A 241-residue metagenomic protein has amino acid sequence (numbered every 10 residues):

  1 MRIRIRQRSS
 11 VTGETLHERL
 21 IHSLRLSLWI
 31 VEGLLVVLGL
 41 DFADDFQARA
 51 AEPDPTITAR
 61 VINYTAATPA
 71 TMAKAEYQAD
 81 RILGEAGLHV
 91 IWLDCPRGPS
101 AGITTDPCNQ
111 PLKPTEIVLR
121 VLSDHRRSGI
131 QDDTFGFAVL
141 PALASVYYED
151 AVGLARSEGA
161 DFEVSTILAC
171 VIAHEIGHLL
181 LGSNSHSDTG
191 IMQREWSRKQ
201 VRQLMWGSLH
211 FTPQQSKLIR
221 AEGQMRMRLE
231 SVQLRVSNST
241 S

Functional and structural regions predicted by a protein language model:
M1-L24: N-terminal secretory signal peptides that target proteins for export/translocation
R25-D41: Bacterial N-terminal signal peptides
A48-A50: Boundary at the C-terminal end of the N-terminal hydrophobic targeting segment
E52-M72: Fold-level signature of zinc-dependent metallopeptidase catalytic domains
P53, I57, V90-D94, G102 (+1 more regions): Hydrophobic alpha-helical segments, chiefly the membrane-spanning helices and signal/signal-anchor peptides
T65-T68, M72-Y77, L140-F162, T166-I167 (+1 more regions): Metalloprotease/metallohydrolase-associated module, dominated by Zn2+-dependent proteases
P69-L179: Metzincin-family zinc-dependent endopeptidase catalytic domain
